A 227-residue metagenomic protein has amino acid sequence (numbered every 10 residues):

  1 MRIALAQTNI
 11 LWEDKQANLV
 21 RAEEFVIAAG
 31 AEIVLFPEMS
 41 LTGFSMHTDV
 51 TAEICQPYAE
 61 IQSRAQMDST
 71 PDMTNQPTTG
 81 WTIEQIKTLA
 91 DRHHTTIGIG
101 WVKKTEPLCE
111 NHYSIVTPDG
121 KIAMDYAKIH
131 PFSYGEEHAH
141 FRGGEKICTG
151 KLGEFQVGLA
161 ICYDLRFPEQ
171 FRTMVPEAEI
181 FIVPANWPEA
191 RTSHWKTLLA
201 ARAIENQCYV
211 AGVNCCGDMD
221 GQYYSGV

Functional and structural regions predicted by a protein language model:
M1-N9: Short beta-strand segments enriched in small/hydrophobic residues
I3, N18, V26-V50, A90 (+4 more regions): Active-site beta-strand/loop signature of hydrolases that rely on acidic residues for catalysis
L11-D14, C55-A59, T74-Q76, Y134-H140 (+2 more regions): Short, flexible loop segments at the rims of nucleotide/cofactor-binding pockets, characterized by
K15-F25, I83: Short amphipathic alpha-helical segment that frequently serves as the phosphate-/nucleotide-binding helix
M39-E60, C109, Y223: Metal-dependent catalytic neighborhoods of phosphoester/phosphodiester hydrolases
A52, Q56-G80: Intrinsically disordered, low-complexity terminal tails and inter-domain linkers enriched for S/T/G/P/D/E
R64-A65, W81-G98, R166-V227: CN hydrolase (nitrilase-like) catalytic-core segments centered on the catalytic cysteine and neighboring Lys/Glu
R64-M67, K104-P176, A190-T197: Active-site catalytic loop in hydrolytic enzyme cores
